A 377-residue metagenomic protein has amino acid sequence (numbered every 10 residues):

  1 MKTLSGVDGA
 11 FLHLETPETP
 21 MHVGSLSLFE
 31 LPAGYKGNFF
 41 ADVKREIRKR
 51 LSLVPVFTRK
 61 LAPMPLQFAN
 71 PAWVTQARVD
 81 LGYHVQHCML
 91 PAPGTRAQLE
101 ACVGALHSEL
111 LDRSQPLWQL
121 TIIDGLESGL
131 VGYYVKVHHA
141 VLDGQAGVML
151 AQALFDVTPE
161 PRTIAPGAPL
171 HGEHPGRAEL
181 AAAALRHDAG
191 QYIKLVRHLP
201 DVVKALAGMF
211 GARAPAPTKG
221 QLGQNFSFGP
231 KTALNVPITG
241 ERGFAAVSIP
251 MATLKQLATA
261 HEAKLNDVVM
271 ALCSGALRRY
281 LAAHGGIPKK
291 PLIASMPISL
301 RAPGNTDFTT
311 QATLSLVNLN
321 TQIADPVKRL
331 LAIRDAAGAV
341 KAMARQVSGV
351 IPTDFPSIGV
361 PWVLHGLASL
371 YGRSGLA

Functional and structural regions predicted by a protein language model:
M1-D8, G24-F39, K44-A377: Soluble acyl-CoA-dependent acyltransferase catalytic core bearing the H(X)4D motif
P20-H22: Short, surface-exposed loop/turn motifs at beta-strand boundaries within globular domains
